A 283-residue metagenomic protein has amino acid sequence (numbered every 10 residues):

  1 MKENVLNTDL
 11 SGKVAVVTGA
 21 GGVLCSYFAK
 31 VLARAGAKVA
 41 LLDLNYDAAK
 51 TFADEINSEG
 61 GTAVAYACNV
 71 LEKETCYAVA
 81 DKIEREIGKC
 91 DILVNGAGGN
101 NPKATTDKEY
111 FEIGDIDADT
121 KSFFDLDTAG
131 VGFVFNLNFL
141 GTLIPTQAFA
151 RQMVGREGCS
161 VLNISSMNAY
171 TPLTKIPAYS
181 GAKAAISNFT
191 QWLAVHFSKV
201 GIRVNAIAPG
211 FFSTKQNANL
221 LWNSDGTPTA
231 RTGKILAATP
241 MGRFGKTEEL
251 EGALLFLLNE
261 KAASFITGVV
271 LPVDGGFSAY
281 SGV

Functional and structural regions predicted by a protein language model:
L6, D107-F111, K199, F211-A238 (+1 more regions): A glycine/serine/threonine-rich, flexible loop-to-helix segment that serves as the NAD(P) cofactor-binding "lid"
D9-A40: Canonical Rossmann dinucleotide-binding motif of NAD(H)/NADP(H)-dependent dehydrogenases/reductases, specifically
E112-L143, L162, I186: Catalytic Tyr-X3-Lys loop
T146, A182: Active-site helix of classical SDR
R151, V195-S198: Alpha-helical segment proximal to the catalytic Tyr-Lys
S166: Residue(s) in the substrate-gating loop at a strand-loop-helix junction that position the organic substrate next
S198, R203, F265-T267: Short, small/polar-rich loop/turn modules that mediate ligand/substrate recognition or access, typified
R243-V273, S278: C-terminal substrate-recognition "lid" of short-chain dehydrogenase/reductases
